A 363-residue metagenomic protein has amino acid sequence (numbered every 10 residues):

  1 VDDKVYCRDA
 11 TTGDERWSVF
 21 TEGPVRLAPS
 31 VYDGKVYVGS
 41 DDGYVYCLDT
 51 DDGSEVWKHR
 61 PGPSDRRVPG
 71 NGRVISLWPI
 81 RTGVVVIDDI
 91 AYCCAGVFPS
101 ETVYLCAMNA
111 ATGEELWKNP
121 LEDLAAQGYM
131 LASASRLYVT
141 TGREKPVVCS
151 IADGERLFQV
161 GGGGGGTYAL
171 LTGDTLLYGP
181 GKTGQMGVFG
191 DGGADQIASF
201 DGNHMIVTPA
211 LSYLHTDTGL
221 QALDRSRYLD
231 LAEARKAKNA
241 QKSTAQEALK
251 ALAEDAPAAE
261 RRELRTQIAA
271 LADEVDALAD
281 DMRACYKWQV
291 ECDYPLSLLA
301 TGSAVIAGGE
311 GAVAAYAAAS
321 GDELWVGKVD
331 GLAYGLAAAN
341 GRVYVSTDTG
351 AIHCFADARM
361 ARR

Functional and structural regions predicted by a protein language model:
V1-Y6, V19-Y46, R73-C106, N119-P146 (+6 more regions): Repeat-blade elements of multi-bladed beta-propeller folds
D9-T12, T50-D52, N109-T112, S150-G154 (+4 more regions): Short loop/turn segments that connect beta-strands within beta-propeller blades
D14-V19, W57, P69-R73, E114-N119 (+4 more regions): A short beta-strand motif characteristic of beta-propeller blades
K58-V74, N119-D123, A237-A251, E260-Y286: Surface-exposed loop and turn segments in beta-propeller and other repeat-based domains that flank or scaffold
R60-P63, T82-V86, A107, E114: Hydrophobic, small-residue-rich alpha-helical packing segments that form membrane-like cores
V68-P69, A91-Y104, D224-E233, D357-R359: Short, conserved, GDST-rich strand-edge loop motifs in beta-rich repeat architectures
E155-F158, Q185-S199, T208-A240, T244-E247 (+2 more regions): Long, low-hydrophobicity ectodomains and other hydrophilic envelope-associated domains
A361-R363: N-terminal pre-domain segments of enzymes
